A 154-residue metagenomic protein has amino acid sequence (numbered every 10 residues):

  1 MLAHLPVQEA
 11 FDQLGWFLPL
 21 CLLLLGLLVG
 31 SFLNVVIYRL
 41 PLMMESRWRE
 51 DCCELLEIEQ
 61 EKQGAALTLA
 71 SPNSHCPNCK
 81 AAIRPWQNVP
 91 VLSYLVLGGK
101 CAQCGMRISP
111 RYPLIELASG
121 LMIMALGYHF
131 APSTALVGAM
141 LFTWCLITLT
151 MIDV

Functional and structural regions predicted by a protein language model:
M1-V154: A membrane-topology feature that recognizes alpha-helical transmembrane segments and their immediate juxtamembrane
